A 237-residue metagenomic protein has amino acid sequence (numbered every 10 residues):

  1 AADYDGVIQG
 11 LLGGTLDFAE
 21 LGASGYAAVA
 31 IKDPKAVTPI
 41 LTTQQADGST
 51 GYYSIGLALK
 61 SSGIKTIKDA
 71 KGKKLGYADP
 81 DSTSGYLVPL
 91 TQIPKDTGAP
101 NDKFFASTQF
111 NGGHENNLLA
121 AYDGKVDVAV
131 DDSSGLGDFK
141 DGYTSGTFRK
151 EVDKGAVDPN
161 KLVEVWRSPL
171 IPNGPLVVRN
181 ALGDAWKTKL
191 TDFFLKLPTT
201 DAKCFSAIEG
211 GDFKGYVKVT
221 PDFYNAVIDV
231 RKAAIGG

Functional and structural regions predicted by a protein language model:
A1-K65: Short, glycine-/small- and polar/acidic-enriched structural segments that line small-molecule recognition paths
D3, V7, G22-G25, T66 (+8 more regions): Stable alpha-helical elements in mature extracytoplasmic
L11-L12, A70, A121-Y122: Hydrophobic residues within well-ordered alpha-helices
T15, E20, A27-D33, K60 (+8 more regions): Sec/Tat-exported extracytoplasmic proteins
T15-L16, K35-V37, K71-K73, K125-V126 (+2 more regions): Loop/turn elements at helix/coil->beta-strand transitions in domains of secreted/extracellular proteins
A58-D79: Flexible hinge/capping segments at coil-to-helix
K74-G183: Pocket-lining segment of extracytoplasmic ligand-binding domains
T147, V178-G237: An extracytoplasmic/periplasmic, membrane-proximal ligand-sensing/linker region
